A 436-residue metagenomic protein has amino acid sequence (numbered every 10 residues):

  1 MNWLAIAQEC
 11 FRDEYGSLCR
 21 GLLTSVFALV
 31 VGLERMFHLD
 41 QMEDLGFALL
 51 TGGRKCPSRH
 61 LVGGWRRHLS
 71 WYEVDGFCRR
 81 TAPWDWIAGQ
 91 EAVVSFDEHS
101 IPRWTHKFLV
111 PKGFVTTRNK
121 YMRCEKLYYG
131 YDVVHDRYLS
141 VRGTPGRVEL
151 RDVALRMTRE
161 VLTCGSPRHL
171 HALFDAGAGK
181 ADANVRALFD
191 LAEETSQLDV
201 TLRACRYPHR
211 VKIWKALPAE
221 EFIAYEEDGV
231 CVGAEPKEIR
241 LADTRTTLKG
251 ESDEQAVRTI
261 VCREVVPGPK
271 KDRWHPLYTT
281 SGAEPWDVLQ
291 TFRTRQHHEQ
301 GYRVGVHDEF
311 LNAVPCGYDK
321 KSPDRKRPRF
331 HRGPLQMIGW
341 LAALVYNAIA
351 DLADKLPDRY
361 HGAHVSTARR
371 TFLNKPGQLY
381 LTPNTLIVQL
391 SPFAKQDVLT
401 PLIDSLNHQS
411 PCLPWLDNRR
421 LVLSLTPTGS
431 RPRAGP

Functional and structural regions predicted by a protein language model:
M1-S25, A204: Basic, short loop/linker segments at the boundary and entry of helix-turn-helix/winged-helix-like folds
T24, L39, C56-V62, Q90-I101 (+6 more regions): Short, conserved catalytic/metal-binding motifs centered on acidic residues
L39, E226, D287-P328, V345 (+1 more regions): Short amphipathic alpha-helical "interface-anchor" segments enriched in bulky aromatics
K55, R59-Y131: Active-site-proximal, Lys/Arg-enriched surface segment that forms a nucleic-acid-binding/basic interface patch
F114-H169: Electropositive, glycine- and tryptophan-enriched low-complexity nucleic-acid-binding patches
A172-A183, C205-H209: Acidic, metal-coordinating catalytic cores used for nucleic-acid/nucleotide bond scission and strand-transfer chemistry
E193-V306, P411-P436: An anionic, glycine-rich sequence signature occurring as long contiguous blocks
E226-A234, A342-P436: A short, flexible helix-boundary coil/loop motif
